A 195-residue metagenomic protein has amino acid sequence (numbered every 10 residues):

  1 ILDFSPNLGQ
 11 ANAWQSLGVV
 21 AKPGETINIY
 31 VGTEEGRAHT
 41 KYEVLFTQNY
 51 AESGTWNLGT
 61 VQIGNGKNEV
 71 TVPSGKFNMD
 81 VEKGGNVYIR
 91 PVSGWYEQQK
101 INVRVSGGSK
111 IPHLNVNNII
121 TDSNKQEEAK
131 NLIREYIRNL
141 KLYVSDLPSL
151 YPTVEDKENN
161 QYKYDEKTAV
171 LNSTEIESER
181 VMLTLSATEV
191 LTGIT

Functional and structural regions predicted by a protein language model:
I1-N118: Beta-strand-enriched, solvent-exposed domains that form extended recognition/catalytic surfaces
L2, L8, L17, L45 (+8 more regions): Generic detector of leucine side chains in alpha-helical contexts
F4-Q15, V20-K22, N68-T71, R138-K167: Short linear interaction motifs
G85-G94, K125-E135, V144, K157 (+2 more regions): Extended, non-transmembrane interaction/recognition domains
G107-K163: Short, basic/low-complexity N-terminal boundary segments at the transition from targeting/disordered tails
L147-T195: Catalytic cores of extracellular degradative/oxidative enzymes
